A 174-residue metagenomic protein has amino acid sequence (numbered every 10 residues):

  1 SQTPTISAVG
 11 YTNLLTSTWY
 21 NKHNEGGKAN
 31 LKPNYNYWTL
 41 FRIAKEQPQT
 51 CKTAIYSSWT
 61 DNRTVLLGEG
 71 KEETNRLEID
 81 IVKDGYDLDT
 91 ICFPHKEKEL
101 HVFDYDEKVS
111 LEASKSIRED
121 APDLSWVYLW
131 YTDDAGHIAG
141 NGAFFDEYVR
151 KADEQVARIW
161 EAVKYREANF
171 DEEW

Functional and structural regions predicted by a protein language model:
S1, N13-L15, K52-S57, D123-Y128: Structural recognition of the beta-strand scaffold that forms the well-ordered cores of secreted hydrolase catalytic
S1-P48: Active-site nucleophile/metal-coordination loop of metallo-enzymes that catalyze phosphate/sulfate and related
Q2-I6, Y20-N21, W59-T64, Y131-A135: Solvent-exposed loop/turn segments at secondary-structure junctions within structured extracellular/periplasmic domains
Q2-P4, G26-L31, K96-F103, S114-K115 (+1 more regions): Second-shell loop/turn segments in exported
N21-G27, E72-Y105, V109, V149-K151: Acidic, His- and aromatic-enriched active-site or binding-groove loops in soluble protein domains that engage sugars
Q47-A54, E119-S125, D171-W174: Loop/turn elements at helix/coil->beta-strand transitions in domains of secreted/extracellular proteins
G68-K71, L111-E154, R158: Active-site His/acidic residue clusters
A152-W174: Metal-dependent active-site segment of extracytoplasmic phospho-/sulfohydrolases and closely related
